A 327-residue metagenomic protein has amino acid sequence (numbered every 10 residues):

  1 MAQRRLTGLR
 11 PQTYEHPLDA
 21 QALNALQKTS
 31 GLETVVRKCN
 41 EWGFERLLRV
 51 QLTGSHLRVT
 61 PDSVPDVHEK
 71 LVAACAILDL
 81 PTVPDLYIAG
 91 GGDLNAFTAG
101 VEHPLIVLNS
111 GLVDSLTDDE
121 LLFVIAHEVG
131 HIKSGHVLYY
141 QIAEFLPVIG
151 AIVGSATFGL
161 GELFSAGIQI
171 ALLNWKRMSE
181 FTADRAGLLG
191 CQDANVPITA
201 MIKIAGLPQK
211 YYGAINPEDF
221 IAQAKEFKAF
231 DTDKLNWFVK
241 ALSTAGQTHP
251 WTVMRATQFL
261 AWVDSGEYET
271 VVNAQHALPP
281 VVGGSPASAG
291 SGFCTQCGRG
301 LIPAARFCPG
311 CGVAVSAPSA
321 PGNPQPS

Functional and structural regions predicted by a protein language model:
M1-A99, P208-Q209, T232, S265-S327: Hydrophobic or amphipathic, alpha-helical segments that drive membrane association/targeting
G31, I88-E102, I168, L188-V282: Active-site-proximal gating segments in proteases and membrane effectors
L71, L108, H127, A183 (+1 more regions): Divalent metal-coordination and catalytic microenvironments
L71-C75, K176-I198: An active-site-proximal "capping" alpha-helix that borders the catalytic cofactor pocket
L108-F123: Short pre-active-site segment immediately N-terminal to the catalytic Zn-binding motif
L116, I125-S134, T182, A186: Active-site His/Glu-centered metal-binding helix of metallohydrolases
V129-V148: Catalytic Zn2+-binding segment of zinc metalloproteases
V148-E180, G187-G190: Post-HExxH zinc-binding segment in Zn-dependent metallohydrolases
